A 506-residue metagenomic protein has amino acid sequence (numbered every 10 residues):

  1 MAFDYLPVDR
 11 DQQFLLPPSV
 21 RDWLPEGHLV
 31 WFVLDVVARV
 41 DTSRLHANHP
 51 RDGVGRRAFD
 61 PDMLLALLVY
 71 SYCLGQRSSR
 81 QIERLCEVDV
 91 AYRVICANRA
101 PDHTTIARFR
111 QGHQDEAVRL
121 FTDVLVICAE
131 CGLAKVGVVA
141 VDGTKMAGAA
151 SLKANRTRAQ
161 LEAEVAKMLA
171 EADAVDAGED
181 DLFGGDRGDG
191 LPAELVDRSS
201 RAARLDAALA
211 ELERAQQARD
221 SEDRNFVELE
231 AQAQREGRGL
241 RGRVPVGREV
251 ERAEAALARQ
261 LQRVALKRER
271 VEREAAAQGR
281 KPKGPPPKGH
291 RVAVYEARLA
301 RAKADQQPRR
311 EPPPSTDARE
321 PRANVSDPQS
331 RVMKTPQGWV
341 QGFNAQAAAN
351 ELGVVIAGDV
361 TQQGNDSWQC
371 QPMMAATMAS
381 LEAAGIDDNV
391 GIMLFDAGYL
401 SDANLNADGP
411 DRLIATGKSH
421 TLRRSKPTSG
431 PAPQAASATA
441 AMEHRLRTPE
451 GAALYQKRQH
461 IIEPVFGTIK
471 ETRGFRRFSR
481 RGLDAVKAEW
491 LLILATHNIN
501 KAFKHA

Functional and structural regions predicted by a protein language model:
M1-W31: Hydrophobic alpha-helical membrane-insertion signals
L6-P7, L68, G75-V88, N98-A506: Anion-binding and metal-coordination hotspots
L6-R10, R56-R57, R93-I95: A short, ordered amphipathic alpha-helix with a cationic face
W23-V69, L74: Basic, short loop/linker segments at the boundary and entry of helix-turn-helix/winged-helix-like folds
R39-R44, D89, R93, T472: A short secondary-structure junction motif
